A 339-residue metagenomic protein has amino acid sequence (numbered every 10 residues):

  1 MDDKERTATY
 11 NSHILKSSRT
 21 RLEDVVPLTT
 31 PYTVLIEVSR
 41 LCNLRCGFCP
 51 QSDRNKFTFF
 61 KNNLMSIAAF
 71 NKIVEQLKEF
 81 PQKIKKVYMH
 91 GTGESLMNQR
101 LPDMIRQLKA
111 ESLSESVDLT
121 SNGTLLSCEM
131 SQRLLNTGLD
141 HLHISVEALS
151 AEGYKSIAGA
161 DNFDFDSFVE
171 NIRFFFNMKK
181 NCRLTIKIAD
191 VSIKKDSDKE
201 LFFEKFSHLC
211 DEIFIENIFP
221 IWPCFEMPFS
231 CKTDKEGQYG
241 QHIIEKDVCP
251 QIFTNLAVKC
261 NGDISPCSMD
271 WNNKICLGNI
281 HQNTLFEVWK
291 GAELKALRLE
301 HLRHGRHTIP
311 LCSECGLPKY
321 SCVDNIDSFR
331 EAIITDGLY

Functional and structural regions predicted by a protein language model:
D2-H141, S156-A160, D166-E170, C322-S328 (+1 more regions): Conserved alpha-helical substructure of the radical SAM core
E37, P81-H90, E115-D118, L135-V146 (+4 more regions): Conserved C-terminal portion of the radical SAM core fold that forms the substrate/S-adenosylmethionine-binding
L41, R45, V248, L311: The −1 position to Zn-ligating cysteines in a subset of zinc-ribbon hairpins
L41-N43, D53-K56, T124-L125, E147-A151 (+8 more regions): Short, solvent-exposed loop/turn segments at secondary-structure junctions
Q51-F57, E152, C231-Q238: Short glycine/proline- and charge-enriched loop/turn segments that cap or connect secondary-structure elements
I67, P102, S127-E129, A151 (+3 more regions): Structural motif corresponding to alpha-helix initiation and N-cap regions
E170-R173, N177-T185, F206-D247, D263-C322: C-terminal accessory region of radical SAM enzymes
P250-I252: Short, small/polar residue-rich loop motifs at catalytic or cofactor-binding pockets
